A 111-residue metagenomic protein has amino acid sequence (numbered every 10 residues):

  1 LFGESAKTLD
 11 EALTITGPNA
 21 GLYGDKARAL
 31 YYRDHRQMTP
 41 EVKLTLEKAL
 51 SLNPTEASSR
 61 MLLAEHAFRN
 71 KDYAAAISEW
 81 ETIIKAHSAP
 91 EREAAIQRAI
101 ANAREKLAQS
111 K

Functional and structural regions predicted by a protein language model:
L1-T8, D34-K48, K71-E79: Structural signature of tandem alpha-helical TPR/SEL1-like repeats, specifically the intra-repeat loop/turn
K7-T14, E47-S51, K85: Conserved structural position within tetratricopeptide repeats
G17-P18, P54, S88: Short coil turns that delineate tetratricopeptide repeat
L22, S59, E93-I96: TPR alpha-solenoid repeat register
K26, L30-H35, A89, L107: Glycine-centered coil turns and helix-coil junctions that link the paired helices within alpha-helical repeat units
R28-Y31, E65, N102: Residue-level recognition of tetratricopeptide repeat
R69, Y73-K111: Terminal, low-structured helical/coil segments at or just beyond the last alpha-helical repeat
